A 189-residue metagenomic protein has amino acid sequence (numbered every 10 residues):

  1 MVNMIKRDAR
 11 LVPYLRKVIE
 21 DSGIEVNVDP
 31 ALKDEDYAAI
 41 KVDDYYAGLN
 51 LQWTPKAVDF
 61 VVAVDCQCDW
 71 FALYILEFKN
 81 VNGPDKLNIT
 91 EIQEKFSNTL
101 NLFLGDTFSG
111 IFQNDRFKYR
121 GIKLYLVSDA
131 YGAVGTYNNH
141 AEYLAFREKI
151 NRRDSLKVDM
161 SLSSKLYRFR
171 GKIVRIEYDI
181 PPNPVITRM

Functional and structural regions predicted by a protein language model:
M1-P55, M189: Acidic-basic catalytic patches of nuclease active cores, encompassing PD-(D/E)XK and other metal-cofactor nuclease
P30-L32, D44-Y46, V64, N80-N82 (+1 more regions): Short, flexible loop/turn elements at secondary-structure junctions
P55-A57, F71, Y119: Short connector loops at helix/strand junctions that flank enzyme active sites, especially segments positioning acidic
F60-V62, A72-V81, T99: Conserved catalytic cores of phosphodiester-cleaving nucleases, focusing on short active-site segments
Q67-C68: Glycine-rich short-loop/terminal segments
V81-T136: Catalytic cores of nucleic-acid endonucleases
K123-P182, M189: Short, low-complexity, polybasic intrinsically disordered segments
